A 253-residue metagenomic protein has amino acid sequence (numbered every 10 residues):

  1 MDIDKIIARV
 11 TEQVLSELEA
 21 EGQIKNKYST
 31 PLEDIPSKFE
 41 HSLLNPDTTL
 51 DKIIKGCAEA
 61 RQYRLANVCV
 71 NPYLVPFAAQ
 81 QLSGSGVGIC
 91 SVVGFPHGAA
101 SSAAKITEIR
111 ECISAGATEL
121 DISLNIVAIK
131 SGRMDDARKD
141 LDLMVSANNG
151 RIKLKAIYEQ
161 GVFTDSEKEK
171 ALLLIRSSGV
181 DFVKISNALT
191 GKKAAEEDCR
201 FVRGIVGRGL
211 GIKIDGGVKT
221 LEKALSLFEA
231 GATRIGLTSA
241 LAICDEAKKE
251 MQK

Functional and structural regions predicted by a protein language model:
M1-Y28: Protein-protein interaction and targeting regions used for scaffolding, dimerization, and localization
I24-Y63, Y73-I214, T220-D245, E250-K253: Alpha/beta enzyme core
V70: Calponin-homology-like cytoskeleton-binding modules and closely related N-terminal microtubule-contacting segments
